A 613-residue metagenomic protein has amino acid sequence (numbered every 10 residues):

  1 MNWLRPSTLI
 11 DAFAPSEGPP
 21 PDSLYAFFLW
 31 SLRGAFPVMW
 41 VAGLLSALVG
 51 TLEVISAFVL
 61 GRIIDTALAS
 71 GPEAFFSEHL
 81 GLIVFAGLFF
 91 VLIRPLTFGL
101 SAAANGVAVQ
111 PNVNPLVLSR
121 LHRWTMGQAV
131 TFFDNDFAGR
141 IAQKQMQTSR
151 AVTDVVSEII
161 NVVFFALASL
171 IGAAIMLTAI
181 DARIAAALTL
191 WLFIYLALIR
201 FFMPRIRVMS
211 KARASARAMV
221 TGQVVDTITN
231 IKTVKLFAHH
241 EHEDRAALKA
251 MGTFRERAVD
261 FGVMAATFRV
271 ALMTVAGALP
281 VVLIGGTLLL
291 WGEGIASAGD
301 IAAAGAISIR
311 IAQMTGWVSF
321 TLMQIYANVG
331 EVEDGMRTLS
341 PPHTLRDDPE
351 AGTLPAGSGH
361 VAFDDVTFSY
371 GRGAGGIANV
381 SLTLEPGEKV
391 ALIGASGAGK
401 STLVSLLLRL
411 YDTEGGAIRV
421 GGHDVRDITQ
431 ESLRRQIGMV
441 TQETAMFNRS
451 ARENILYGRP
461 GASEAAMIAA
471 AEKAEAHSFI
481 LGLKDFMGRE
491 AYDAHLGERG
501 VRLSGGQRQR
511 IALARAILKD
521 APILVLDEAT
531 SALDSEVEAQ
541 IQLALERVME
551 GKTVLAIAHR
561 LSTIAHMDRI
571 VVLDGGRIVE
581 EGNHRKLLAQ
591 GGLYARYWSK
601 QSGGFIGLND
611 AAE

Functional and structural regions predicted by a protein language model:
M1-E53, L68-A86, S101-V109, R123 (+8 more regions): Membrane-integrated ABC transporters
R33-G34, V130-T131, Q147-V156, I160 (+7 more regions): An intracellular "coupling" helix at the cytosolic face of ABC transporter transmembrane type-1 domains
G34, V38-L48, I93, N161-A212 (+2 more regions): Transmembrane helices of ABC transporter permease
A35, S101-A102, G106, Q110 (+2 more regions): Juxtamembrane loop-to-helix connectors within ABC transporter transmembrane domains
P37-F58, I83, G87, N105-G106 (+5 more regions): Alpha-helical segments in transporter systems
L121, T125, V234, G335 (+1 more regions): Helix-loop junctions and hydrophobic alpha-helical segments within the transmembrane domains of large membrane
H239, V263, I311-T338: Cytosolic ends of transmembrane helices, especially the final helix of ABC transmembrane type-1 domains
L354-E613: ABC-type nucleotide-binding domain
